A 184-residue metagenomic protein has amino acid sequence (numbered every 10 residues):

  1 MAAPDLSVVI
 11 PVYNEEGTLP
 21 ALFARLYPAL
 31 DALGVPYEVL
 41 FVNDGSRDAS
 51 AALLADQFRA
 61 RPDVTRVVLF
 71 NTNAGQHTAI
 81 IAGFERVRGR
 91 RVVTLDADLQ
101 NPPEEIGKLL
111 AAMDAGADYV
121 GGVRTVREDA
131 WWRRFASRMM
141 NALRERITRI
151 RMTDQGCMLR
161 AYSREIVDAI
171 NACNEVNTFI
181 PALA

Functional and structural regions predicted by a protein language model:
M1-P28, V35: N-proximal low-complexity "stem/linker" segments adjacent to membrane-targeting elements
S7, P36-E38, R66, R91 (+1 more regions): Structural signature of beta-strand start/N-cap positions in the alpha/beta core of ABC transporter nucleotide-binding
V8, V12-Y13, V42-G45, F70: Conserved sequence signature across two-component system core domains
E15-T18, S46, P102: Donor nucleotide-sugar binding loop of glycosyltransferases
Y37-L40, A51-R86: Conserved donor nucleotide-binding strand/loop of the catalytic core
N43-A52, L99-Q100: A conserved acidic beta->alpha catalytic loop
F70-T72, Q76-R86, R91, Q100-L183: Acceptor/aglycone-binding surface of glycosyltransferases and processive sugar-polymer synthases
